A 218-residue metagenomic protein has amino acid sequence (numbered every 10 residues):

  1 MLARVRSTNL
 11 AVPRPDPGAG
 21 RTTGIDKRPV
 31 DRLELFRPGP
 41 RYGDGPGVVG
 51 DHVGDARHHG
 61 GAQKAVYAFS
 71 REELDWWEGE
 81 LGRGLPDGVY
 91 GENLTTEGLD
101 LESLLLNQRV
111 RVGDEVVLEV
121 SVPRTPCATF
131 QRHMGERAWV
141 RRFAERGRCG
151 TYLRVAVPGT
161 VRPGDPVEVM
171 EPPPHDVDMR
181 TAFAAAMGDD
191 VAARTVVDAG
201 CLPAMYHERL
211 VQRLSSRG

Functional and structural regions predicted by a protein language model:
M1-Q131, A138, E171-G218: Electropositive, beta-rich accessory/interaction domains or terminal extensions that provide binding surfaces
T96-G98, G150-V157: Short alpha-helix capping/helix-loop boundary micro-motifs
L104, S121, E145-G147, V155-P158: Short, amphipathic alpha-helical segments
N107, P158, R162-D165: Loop/turn positions that initiate beta-strands
H133-E145: Short beta-strand-turn/beta-hairpin segments enriched in glycine/proline and small hydrophobics that form edge-strand
R148-C149, D165: A structural signal for small-residue-enriched, beta-sheet-centric alpha/beta enzyme cores and oligomeric scaffold folds
V167-V169: Short, hydrophobic/aromatic-enriched beta-strand segments in well-ordered soluble domains
